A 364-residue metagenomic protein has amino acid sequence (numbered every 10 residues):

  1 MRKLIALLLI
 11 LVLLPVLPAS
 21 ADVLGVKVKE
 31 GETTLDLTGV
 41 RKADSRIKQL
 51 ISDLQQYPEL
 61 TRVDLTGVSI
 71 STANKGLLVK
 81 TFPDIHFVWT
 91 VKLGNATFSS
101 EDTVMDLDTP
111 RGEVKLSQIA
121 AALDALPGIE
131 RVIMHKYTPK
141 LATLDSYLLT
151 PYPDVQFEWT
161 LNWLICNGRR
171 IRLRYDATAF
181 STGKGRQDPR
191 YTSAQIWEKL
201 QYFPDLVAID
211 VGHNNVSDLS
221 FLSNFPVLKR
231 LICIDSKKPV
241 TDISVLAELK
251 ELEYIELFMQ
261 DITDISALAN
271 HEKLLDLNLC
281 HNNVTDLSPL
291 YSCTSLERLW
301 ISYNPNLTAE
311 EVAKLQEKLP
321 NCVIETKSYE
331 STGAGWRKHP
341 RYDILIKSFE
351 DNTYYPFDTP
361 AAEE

Functional and structural regions predicted by a protein language model:
L4-R230, V245, T294, R298-E364: N-terminal capping/linker segments that flank leucine-rich repeat
A194, H213-V216, V240, M259-I262 (+1 more regions): Short loop/turn positions that demarcate and connect the beta-strands within blades of beta-propeller repeat domains
D210-G212, R230-D235, Y254-F258, D276-C280 (+1 more regions): Short beta-strand elements of solenoid repeat domains
S217, T263, L275, T285 (+1 more regions): Glycine-centered loop/turn positions within well-structured domains that cap or flank conserved ligand/cofactor-binding
L222-N224, L246-E248, L268-N270, L290-Y291: Low-complexity, polar/charged sequence tracts that form flexible coils or short amphipathic helices and often embed
V227, E251, K273: ATP/adenylate-binding site constellation spanning eukaryotic-like Ser/Thr protein kinases, ABC-transporter
